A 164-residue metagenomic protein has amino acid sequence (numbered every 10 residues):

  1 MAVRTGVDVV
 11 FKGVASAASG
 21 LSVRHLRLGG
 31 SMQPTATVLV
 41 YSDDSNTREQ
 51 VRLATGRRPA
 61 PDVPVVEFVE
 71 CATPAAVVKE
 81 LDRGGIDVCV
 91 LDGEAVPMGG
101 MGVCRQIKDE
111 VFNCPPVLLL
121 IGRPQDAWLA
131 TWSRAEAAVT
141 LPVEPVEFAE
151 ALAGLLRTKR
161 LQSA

Functional and structural regions predicted by a protein language model:
T35-G56, C89: Conserved acidic segment of CheY-like receiver
E70-V88: Acidic, metal-coordinating helix/loop segments flanking the phosphotransfer/catalytic sites of two-component signaling
D87, V111-P116: His-Asp phosphorelay/catalytic-motif detector in bacterial-type signaling
D87-K108: Conserved phosphotransfer microenvironments
C89, A138-V139: Two-component signal transduction core modules
G122-A138: Alpha4 helix (beta4-alpha4-beta5 surface) of REC/receiver domains from two-component response regulators
V143-L152: C-terminal output helix
A153-A164: The C-terminal output helix
